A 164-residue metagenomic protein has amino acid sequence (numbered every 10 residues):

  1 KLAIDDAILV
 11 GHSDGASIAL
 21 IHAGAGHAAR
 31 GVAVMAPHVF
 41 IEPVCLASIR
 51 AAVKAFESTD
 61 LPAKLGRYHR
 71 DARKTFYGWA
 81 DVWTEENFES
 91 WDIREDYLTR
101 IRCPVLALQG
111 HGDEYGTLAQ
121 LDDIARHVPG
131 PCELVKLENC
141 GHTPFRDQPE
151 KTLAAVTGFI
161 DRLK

Functional and structural regions predicted by a protein language model:
K1-A7: Conserved acidic catalytic loop of the alpha/beta-hydrolase fold
A7, G11-S13: Conserved alpha/beta-hydrolase "nucleophile elbow" surrounding the catalytic nucleophile
S17-L61: Flexible "cap/lid" loop of the alpha/beta hydrolase fold
W79-Y97: Active-site nucleophile elbow and catalytic-triad environment of alpha/beta-hydrolase enzymes
R94, C103, T117-R126: Short alpha-helix in the alpha/beta-hydrolase fold that links the catalytic acid
I101, A107-Q109: Short beta-strand/loop motif that positions the catalytic acidic residue of the alpha/beta-hydrolase fold
G112-G116: Acidic catalytic loop of the alpha/beta-hydrolase fold
P131-E133, E138-K164: Catalytic active-site module of serine/aspartate enzymes centered on a nucleophile-bearing elbow/loop
